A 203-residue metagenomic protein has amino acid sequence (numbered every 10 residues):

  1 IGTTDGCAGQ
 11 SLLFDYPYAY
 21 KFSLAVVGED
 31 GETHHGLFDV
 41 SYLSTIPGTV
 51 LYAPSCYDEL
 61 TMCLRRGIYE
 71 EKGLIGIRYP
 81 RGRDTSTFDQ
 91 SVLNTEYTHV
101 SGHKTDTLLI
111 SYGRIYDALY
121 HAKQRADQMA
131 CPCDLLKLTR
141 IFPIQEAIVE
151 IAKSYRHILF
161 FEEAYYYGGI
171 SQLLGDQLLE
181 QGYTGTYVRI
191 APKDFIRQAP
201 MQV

Functional and structural regions predicted by a protein language model:
I1-A25, H35-F38: Thiamine diphosphate
I1-T3, F22-G28, A53-S55, A164-Y167: Active-site nucleophile and cofactor-binding loops and adjacent substrate-binding regions of central metabolic enzymes
G2-T4, C56-L60, L138-E146: Short acidic loop-to-helix transition motifs that present clustered carboxylates
G9-P17, T45, Q177-G182: Alpha-helix C-terminal capping segments
P17-A19, V50, H157, T186: Proline-centered loop/turn at the N-terminus of a beta-strand
F22, S44-P47, A53-S55, Y79-R81 (+2 more regions): Short, structured patches in soluble enzyme cores that scaffold and shape functional sites
L24-E70: Conserved thiamine diphosphate
V27-G36, Y69-V203: Thiamine diphosphate
